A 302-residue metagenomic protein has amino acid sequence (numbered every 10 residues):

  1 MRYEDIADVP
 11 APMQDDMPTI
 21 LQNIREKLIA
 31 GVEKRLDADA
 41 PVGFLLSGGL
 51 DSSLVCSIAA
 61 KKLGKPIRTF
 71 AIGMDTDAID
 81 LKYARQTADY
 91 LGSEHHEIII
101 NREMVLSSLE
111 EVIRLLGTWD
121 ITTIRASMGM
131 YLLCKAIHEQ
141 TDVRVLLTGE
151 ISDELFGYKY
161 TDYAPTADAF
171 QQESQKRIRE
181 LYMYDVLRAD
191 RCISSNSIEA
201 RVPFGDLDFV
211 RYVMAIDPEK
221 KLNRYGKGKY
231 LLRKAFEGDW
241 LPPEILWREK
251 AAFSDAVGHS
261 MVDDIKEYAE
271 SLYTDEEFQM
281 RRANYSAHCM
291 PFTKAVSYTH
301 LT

Functional and structural regions predicted by a protein language model:
M1-D5: Non-catalytic substrate-recognition/targeting regions of SAM-dependent transferases
I6-W240, F253-E270, F278-M290: ATP-dependent adenylate-handling active sites, centered on carboxylate activation for C-N bond formation
E244-R248: Conserved S-adenosyl-L-methionine
P291-S297: Long, low-complexity C-terminal extensions of enzymes
T299-T302: Conserved small/polar residues in nucleotide/adenosyl-binding loops
